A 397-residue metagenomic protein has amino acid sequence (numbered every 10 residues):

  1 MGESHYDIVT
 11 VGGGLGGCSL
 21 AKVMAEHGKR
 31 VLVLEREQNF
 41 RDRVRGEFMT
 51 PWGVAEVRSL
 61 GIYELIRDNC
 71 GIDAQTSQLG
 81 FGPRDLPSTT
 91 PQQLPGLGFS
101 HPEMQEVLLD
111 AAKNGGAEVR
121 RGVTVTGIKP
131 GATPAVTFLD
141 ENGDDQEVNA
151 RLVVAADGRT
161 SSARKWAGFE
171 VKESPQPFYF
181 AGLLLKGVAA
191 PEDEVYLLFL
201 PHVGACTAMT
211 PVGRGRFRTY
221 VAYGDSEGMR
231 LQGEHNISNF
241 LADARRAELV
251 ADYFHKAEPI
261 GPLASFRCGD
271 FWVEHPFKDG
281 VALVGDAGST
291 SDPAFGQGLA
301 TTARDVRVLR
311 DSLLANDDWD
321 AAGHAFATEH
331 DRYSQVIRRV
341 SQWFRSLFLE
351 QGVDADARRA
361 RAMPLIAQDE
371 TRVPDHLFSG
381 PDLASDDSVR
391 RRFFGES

Functional and structural regions predicted by a protein language model:
G2-G14: Beta1/beta-strand and adjacent pyrophosphate-binding region of the FAD-binding site in flavoprotein oxidoreductases
G2-H5, A55, S59, Y63-W166 (+2 more regions): Conserved N-terminal helical subregion
G17-C18: N-terminal Rossmann-fold NAD(P) dinucleotide-binding loop
A25-R45: Glycine-rich FAD pyrophosphate-binding loop
Q38-R58: Conserved N-terminal glycine-rich FAD pyrophosphate-binding loop of Rossmann-like flavoproteins
G127, A135-Q146, L152-L263: Conserved FAD-binding catalytic core of PHBH/FMO-like flavoproteins
R230-D320: FAD/FMN-dependent oxidoreductases across multiple families
D311-S397: C-terminal helical "tail/cap" subdomain of flavin- and related membrane-associated enzymes
